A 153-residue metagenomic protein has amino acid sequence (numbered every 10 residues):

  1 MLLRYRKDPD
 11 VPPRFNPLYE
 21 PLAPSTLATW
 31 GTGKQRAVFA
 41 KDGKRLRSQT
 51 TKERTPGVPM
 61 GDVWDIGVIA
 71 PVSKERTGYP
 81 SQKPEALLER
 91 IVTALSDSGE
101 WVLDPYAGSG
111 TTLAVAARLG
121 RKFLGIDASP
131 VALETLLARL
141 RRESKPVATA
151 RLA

Functional and structural regions predicted by a protein language model:
M1-V147: Core catalytic lobe of class I
T149-A153: Long, charged amphipathic helices and adjacent flexible linkers at domain junctions
